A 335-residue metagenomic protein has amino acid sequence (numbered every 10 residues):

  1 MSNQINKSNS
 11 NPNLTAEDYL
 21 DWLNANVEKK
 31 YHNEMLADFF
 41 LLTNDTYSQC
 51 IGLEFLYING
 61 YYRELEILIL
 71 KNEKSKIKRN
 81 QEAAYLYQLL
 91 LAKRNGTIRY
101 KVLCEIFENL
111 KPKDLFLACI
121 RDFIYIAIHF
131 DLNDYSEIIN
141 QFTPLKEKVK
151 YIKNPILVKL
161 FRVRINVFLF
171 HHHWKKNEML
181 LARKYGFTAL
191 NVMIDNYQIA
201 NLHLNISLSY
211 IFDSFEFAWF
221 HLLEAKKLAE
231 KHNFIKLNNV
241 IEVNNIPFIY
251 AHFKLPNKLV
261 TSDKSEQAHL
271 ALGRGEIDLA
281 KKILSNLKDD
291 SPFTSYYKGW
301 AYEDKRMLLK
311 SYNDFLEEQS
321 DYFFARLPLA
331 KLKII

Functional and structural regions predicted by a protein language model:
M1-S75, R79-E82, K93-T97, L117-A118 (+4 more regions): N-terminal alpha-helical scaffold/docking segments in eukaryotic complex subunits
S2-N6, K30-L41, R63-K74, I98-P112 (+6 more regions): Alpha-helical repeat scaffolds
N3-L14, I211-F220, E224, G299-I335: Alpha-helical oligomerization segments
D21, Y47-F55, E82-L91, L117-I128 (+7 more regions): "A position-specific structural signal for the A-helix of alpha-solenoid helical repeats
D38, L70-N80, F107-A118, K148-K159 (+2 more regions): Flexible helix-coil transition and linker loops at the boundaries of alpha-helical arrays
N44, R79-Q81, L117, N154-F161 (+9 more regions): Structural signature of alpha-solenoid helical repeat junctions
N59, R94-T97, L132, L169 (+6 more regions): Structural motif corresponding to the intra-repeat A-B loop/turn of tetratricopeptide repeats
K153-I211: Loop-centered beta-sheet repeat module
